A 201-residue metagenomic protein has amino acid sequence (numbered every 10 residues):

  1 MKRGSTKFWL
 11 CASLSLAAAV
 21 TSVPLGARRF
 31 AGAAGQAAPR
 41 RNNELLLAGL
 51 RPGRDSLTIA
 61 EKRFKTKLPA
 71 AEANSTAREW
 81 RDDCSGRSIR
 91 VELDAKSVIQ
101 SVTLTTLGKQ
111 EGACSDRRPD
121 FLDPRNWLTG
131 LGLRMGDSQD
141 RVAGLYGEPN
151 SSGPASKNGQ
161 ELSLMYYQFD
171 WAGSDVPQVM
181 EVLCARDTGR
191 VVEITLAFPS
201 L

Functional and structural regions predicted by a protein language model:
K2-A12: Bacterial N-terminal signal peptides that target proteins for export
C11-A19: Bacterial N-terminal signal peptides
A19-L25: C-terminal segment of classical bacterial N-terminal signal peptides
F30-G32, D55-G112, L128-L201: A cross-family detector of function-defining hotspots
F30-P52: N-terminal low-complexity, Pro/Thr/Ser-rich intrinsically disordered segments that act as propeptides or flexible
E44-L50, R125-L133: Second-shell loop/turn segments in exported
V91, L122-D123: Extracellular/mature segments of secreted proteins
Q110-D120: Intrinsically disordered, low-complexity Ser/Thr-rich linker and spacer segments in cell-wall-related proteins
